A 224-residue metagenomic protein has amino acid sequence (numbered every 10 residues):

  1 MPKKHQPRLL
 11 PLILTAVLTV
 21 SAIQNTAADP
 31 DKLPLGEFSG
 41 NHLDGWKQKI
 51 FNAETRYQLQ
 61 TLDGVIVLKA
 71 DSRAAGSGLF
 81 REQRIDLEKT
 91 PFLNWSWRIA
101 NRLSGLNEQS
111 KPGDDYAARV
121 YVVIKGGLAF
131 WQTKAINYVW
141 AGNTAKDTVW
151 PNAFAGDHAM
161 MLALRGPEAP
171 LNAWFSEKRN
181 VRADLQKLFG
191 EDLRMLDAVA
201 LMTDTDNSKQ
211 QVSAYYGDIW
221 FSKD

Functional and structural regions predicted by a protein language model:
P2-L12: Bacterial N-terminal signal peptides that target proteins for export
P11-S21: Bacterial N-terminal signal peptides
A27-I50: Extracellular carbohydrate-recognition regions
F38, V199, G217-F221: Extracellular beta-strand elements of beta-rich domains used for carbohydrate recognition/degradation or cell-matrix
Q58-G78: Short carbohydrate-recognition loop motifs
E82-L93, E168-L171: Extracellular/lumenal carbohydrate-interaction signature centered on repeated Trp-anchored short motifs
G113-A159: Extracellular/luminal beta-rich ligand-recognition and adhesion surfaces characterized by aromatic-Gly/Pro-enriched
D115-V120, D157-P167, L171-K209: Extracellular beta-strand ligand-recognition surfaces/modules
